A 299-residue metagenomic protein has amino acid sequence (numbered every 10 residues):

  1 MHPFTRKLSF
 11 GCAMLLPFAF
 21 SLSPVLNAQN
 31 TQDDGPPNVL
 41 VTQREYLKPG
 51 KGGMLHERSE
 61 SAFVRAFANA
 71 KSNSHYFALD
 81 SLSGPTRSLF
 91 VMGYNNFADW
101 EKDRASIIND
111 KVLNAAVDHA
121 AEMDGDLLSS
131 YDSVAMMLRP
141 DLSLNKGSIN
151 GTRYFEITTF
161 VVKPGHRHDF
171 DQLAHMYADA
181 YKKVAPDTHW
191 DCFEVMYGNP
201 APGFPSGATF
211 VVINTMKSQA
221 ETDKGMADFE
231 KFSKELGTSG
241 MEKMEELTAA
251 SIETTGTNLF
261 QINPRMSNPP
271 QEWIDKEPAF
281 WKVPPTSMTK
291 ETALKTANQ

Functional and structural regions predicted by a protein language model:
M1-M14: Bacterial N-terminal signal peptides that target proteins for export
G11-S23: Bacterial N-terminal signal peptides
N27-Q299: Short S/T/G/P-rich N-terminal loop/turn motif that feeds into the first structured element of a domain
